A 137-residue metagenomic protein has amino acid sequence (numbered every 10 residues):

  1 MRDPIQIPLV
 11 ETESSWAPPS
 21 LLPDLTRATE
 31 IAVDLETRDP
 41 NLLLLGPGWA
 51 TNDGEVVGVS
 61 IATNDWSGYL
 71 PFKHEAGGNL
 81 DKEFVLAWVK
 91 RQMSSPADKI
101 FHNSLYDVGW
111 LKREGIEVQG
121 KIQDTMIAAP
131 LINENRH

Functional and structural regions predicted by a protein language model:
M1-H137: Conserved RNase H-like, two-metal-ion catalytic cores of nucleic-acid enzymes
